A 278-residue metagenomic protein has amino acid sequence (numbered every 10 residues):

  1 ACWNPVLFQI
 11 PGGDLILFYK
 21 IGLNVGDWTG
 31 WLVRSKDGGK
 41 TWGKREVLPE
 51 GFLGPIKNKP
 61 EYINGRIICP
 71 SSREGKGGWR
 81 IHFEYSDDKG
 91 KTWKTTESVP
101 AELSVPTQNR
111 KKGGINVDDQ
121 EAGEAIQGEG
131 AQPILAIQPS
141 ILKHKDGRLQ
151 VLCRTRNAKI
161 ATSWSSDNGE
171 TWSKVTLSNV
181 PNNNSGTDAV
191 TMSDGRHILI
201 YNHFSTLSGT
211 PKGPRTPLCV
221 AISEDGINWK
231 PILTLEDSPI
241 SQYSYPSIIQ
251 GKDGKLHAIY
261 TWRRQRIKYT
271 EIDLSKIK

Functional and structural regions predicted by a protein language model:
A1-K278: Asp-box/BNR beta-propeller blade signature and adjacent active/binding-site loops in extracellular glycan-interacting
